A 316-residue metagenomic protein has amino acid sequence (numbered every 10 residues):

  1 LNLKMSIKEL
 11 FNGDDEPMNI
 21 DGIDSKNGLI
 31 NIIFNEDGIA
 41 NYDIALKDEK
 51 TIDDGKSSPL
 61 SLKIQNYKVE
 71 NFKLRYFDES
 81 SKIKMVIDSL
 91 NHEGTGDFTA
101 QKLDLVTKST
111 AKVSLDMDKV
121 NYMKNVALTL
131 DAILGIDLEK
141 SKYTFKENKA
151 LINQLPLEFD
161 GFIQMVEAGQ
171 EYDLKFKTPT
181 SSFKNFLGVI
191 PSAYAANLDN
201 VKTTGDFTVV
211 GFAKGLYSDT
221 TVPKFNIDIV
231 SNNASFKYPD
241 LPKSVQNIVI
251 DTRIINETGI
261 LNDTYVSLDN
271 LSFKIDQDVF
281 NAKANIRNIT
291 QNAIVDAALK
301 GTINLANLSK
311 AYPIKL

Functional and structural regions predicted by a protein language model:
L1-A100, F159, I163-E167, E171-A196 (+3 more regions): Secondary-structure transition motifs
L1-M5, S80-E93, N121-D131, K149-G161 (+4 more regions): Amphipathic hydrophobic-ligand
I7-N12, A213-S218, N256-G259: Outer-membrane beta-barrel proteins
D21-S25, Y67, N226-S231, D269-L271: Extended hydrophobic secondary-structure segments that form protein cores and membrane-embedded regions
Y76, S114-D116, A234-K237: Sequence/structural signature of outer-membrane beta-barrel proteins
K108, K146-N148, D160, K175-K177 (+3 more regions): Transmembrane beta-strands of outer-membrane beta-barrel proteins
K142-K149, V266-L271: Transmembrane beta-strand segments that form the barrel wall of outer-membrane beta-barrel proteins
